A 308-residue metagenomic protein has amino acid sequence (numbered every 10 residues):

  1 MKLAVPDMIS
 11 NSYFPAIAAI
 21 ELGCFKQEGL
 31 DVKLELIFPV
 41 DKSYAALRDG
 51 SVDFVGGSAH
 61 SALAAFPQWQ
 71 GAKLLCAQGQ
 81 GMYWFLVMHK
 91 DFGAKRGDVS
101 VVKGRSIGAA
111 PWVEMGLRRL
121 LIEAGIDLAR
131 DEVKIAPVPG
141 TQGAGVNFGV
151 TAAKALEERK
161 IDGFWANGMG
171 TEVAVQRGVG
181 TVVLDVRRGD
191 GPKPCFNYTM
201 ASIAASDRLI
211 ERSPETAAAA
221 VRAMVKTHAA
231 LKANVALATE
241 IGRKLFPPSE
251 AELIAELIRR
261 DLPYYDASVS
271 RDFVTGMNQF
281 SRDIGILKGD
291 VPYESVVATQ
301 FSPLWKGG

Functional and structural regions predicted by a protein language model:
M1-N147, D162-G168: Short, glycine-/small- and polar/acidic-enriched structural segments that line small-molecule recognition paths
Q27, R188-F196, L262-S270: Short, solvent-exposed loop/beta-turn-alpha elements that line the ligand-binding surface or hinge of extracytoplasmic
E28, G50, R105, L120-D127 (+8 more regions): Structured segments of extracytoplasmic/periplasmic soluble domains in secreted or envelope-associated proteins
A45, D49, S100, M115-R119 (+8 more regions): Solvent-exposed, polar/charged alpha-helical surfaces in well-ordered, non-transmembrane soluble domains, broadly
L128-I135, F246-I258, K288-S295: Short, surface-exposed acidic
A144-G145, V150-R243: Pocket-lining segment of extracytoplasmic ligand-binding domains
E211-I286: Secondary-structure end/capping motifs
S281-G308: Conserved C-terminal helix/tail region of periplasmic/extracytoplasmic solute-binding proteins
